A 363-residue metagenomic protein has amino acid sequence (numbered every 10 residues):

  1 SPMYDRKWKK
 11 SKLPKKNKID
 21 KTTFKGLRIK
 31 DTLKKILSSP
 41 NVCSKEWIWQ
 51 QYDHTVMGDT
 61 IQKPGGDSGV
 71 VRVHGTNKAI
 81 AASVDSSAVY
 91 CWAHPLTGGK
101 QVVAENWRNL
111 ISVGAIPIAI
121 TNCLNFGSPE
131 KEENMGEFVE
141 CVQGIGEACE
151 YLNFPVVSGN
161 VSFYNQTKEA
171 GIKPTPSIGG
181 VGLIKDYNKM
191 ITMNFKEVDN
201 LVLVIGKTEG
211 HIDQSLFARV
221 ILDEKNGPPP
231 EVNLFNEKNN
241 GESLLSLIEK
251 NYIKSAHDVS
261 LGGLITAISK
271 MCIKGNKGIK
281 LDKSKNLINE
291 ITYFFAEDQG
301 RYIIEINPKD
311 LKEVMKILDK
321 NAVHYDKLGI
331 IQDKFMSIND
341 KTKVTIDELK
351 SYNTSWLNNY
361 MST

Functional and structural regions predicted by a protein language model:
S1-T363: Glycine/proline-enriched, intrinsically flexible loops and inter-domain linkers
